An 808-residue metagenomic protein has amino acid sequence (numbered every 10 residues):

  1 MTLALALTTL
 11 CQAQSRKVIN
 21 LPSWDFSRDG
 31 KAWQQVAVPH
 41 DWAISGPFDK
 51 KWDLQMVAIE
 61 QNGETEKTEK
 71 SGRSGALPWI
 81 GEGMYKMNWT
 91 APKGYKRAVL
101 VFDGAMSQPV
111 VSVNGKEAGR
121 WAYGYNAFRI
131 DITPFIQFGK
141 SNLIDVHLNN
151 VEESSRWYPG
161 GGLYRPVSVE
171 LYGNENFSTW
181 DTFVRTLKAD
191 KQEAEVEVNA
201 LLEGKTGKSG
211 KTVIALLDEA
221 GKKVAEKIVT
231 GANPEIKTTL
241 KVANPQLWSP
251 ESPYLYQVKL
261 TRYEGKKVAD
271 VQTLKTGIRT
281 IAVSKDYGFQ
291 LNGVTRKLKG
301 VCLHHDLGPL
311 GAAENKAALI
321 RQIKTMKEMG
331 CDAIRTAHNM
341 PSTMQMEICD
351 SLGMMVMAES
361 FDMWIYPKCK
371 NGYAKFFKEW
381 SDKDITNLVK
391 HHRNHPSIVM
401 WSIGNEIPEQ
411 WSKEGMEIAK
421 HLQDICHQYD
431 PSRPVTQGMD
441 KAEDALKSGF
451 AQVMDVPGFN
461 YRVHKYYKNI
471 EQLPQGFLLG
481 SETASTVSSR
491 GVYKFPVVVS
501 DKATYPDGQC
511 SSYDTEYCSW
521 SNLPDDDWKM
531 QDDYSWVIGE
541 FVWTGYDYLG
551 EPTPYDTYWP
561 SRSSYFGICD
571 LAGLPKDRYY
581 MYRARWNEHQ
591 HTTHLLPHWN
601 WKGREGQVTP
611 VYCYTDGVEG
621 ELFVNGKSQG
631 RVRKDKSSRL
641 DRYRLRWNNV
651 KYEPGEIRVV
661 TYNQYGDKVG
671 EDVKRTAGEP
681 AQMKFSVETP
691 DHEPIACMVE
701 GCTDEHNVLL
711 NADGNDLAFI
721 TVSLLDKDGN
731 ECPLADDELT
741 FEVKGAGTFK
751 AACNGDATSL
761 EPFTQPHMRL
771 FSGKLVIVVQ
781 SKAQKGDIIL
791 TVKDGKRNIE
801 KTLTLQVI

Functional and structural regions predicted by a protein language model:
Q14-V101, S154, G160-L163, E175 (+2 more regions): Extended carbohydrate-recognition surfaces in non-catalytic/accessory domains of CAZymes and lectin-like proteins
W24-S27, G75-A76, I80-T179, G204-T206 (+4 more regions): Accessory beta-strand-rich segments of carbohydrate-active enzymes
D41, S45-F48, K116, W121 (+3 more regions): Extended substrate-binding grooves/exosites of carbohydrate-active enzymes
V111-V113, E193-T230, T238, V258 (+4 more regions): Beta-strand-rich binding/interaction modules
I132-P134, T238-L247, L645-K651, T764-A783: Short, hydrophobic beta-strand segments
Q137-G139, N199-S284, W647, E653-P654 (+1 more regions): Extended acidic/polar, glycine-enriched regions that form or flank non-catalytic beta-rich accessory modules
V198-L202, K259-T261, V611-T615, V660-T661 (+4 more regions): Beta-strand-rich structural segments
K208-V213, E251-L255, D616, L622-Q629 (+3 more regions): Short flexible loop/turn segments that cap and initiate beta-strands
